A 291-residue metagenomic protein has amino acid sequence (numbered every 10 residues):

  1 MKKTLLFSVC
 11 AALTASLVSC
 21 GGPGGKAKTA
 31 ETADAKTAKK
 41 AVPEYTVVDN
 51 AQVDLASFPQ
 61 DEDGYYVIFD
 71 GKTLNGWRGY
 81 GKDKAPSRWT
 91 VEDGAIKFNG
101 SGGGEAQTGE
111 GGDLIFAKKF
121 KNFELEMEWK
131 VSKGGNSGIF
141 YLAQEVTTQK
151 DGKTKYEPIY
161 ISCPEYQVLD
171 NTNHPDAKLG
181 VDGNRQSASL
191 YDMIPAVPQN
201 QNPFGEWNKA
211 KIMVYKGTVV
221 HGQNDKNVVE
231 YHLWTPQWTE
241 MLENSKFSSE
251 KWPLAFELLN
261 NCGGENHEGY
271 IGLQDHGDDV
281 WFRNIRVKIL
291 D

Functional and structural regions predicted by a protein language model:
M1-T4: Positively charged n-region of N-terminal signal peptides that target proteins for export
L6-A12: Sec-dependent N-terminal signal peptides
A12-L13, Y80: Alpha-helical transmembrane segments and their juxtamembrane interfaces
S16-S19: C-terminal motif of bacterial Sec signal peptides marking the signal peptidase cleavage site
G22-D291: Carbohydrate-interacting regions of secretory-pathway proteins
